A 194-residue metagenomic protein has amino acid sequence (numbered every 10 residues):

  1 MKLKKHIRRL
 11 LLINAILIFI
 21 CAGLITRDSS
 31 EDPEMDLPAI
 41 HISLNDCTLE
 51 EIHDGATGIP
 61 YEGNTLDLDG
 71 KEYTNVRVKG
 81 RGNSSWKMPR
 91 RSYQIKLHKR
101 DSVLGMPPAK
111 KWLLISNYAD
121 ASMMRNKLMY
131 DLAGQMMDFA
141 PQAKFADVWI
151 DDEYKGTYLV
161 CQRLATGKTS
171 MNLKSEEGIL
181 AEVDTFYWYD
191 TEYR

Functional and structural regions predicted by a protein language model:
K2-R194: Phosphate/dinucleotide-binding and metal-coordinating scaffold of catalytic cores in nucleotide-dependent enzymes
